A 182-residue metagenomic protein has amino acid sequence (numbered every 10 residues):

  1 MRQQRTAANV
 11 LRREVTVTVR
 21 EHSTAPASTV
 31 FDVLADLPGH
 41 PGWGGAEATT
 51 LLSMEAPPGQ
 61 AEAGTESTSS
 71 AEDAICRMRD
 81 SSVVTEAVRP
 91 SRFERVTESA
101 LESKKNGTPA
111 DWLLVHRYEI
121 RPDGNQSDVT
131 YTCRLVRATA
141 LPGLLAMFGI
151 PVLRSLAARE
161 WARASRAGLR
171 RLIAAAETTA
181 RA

Functional and structural regions predicted by a protein language model:
M1-E62: Hydrophobic ligand-binding cavity/cleft-lining segments
R20-T24, V83, E119: Generic structural detector for well-ordered beta-strands
P26, C76, L141-P142: Generic structural signal for alpha-helix starts
P26, R89-P90, D123-Q126: Short strand-connecting beta-turns/loops that link adjacent beta-strands
P26-T29, E160-A164, G168: Short amphipathic alpha-helical segments
L52-D111, V115, D128, R163 (+1 more regions): Glycine-rich portal/gate segments that line the openings of hydrophobic small-molecule binding cavities
A100-R163: Beta-strand/loop substructures that line and gate deep hydrophobic ligand-binding cavities in soluble
